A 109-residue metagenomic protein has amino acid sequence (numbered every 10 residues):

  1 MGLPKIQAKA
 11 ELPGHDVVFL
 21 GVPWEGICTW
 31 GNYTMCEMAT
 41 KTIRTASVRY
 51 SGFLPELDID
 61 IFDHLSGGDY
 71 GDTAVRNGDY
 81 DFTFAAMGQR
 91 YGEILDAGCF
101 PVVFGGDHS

Functional and structural regions predicted by a protein language model:
M1-S109: Metal-dependent C-N hydrolase catalytic cores
